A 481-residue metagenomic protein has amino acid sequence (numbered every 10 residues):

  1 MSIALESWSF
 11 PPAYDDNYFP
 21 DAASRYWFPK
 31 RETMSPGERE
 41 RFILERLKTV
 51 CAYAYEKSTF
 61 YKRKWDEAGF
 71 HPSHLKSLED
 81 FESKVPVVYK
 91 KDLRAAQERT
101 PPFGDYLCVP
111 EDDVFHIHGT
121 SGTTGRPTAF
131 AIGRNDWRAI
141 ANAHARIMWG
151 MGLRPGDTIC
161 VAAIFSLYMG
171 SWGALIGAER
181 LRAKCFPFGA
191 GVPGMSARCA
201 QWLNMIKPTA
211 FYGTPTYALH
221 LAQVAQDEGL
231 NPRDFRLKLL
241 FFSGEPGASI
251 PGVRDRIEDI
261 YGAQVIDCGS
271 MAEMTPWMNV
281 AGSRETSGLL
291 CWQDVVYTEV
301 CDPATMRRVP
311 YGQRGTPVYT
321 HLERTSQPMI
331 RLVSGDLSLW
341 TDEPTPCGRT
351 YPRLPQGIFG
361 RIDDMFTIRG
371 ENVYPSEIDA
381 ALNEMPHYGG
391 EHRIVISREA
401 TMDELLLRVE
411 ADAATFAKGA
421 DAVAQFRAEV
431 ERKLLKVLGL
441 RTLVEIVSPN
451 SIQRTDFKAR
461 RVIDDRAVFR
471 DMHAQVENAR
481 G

Functional and structural regions predicted by a protein language model:
M1-G119, G125-N142, W149-G150, M205 (+6 more regions): Nucleotide 5′-phosphate-binding alpha/beta core
I140-T158, G194-K207: Conserved ATP-dependent adenylate/AMP-binding module captured primarily in the ANL superfamily
A145-R180: Conserved AMP-binding loop of ANL adenylate-forming enzymes
T158, D227-A248: Conserved helix-loop-beta element of the AMP-binding
F186-Q201, S376: ATP-dependent adenylate-forming carboxylate-activation enzymes
F211, V318, L322-L438, F457: AMP-binding/adenylate-forming catalytic core of the ANL superfamily
Y217-R236, D255-E258: Adenylate-forming
F242, G247-S249, V253-T345: Conserved AMP-binding/adenylate-forming
